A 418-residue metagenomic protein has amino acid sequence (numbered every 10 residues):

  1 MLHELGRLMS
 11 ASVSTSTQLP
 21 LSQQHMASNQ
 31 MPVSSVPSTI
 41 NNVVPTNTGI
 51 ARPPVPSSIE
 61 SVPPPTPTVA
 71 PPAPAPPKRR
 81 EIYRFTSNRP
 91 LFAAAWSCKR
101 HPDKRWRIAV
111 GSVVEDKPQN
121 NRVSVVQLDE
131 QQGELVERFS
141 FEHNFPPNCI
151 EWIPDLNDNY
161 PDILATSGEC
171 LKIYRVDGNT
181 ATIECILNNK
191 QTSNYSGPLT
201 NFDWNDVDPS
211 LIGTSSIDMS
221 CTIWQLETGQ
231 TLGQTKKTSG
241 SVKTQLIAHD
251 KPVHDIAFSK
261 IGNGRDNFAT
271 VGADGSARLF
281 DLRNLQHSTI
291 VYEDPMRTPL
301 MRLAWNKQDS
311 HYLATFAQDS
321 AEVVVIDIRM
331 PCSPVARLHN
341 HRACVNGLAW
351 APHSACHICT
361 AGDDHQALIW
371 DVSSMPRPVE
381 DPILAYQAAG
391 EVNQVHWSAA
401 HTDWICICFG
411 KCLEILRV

Functional and structural regions predicted by a protein language model:
L2-S12, P20-P32, N41, P45-S87 (+2 more regions): Beta-propeller domains
F85-L91, F141-P147, N188-L199, T238-S239 (+5 more regions): WD40/WD-repeat beta-propeller blade N-cap
P90, K104, P146, Y160 (+14 more regions): WD40/WD-repeat beta-propeller blade-loop signature
W96-R105, E151-Y160, F202-P209, A257-R265 (+4 more regions): Loop/turn segments within WD40 beta-propeller blades
S112-V113, T166-E169, T214-D218, Q225-L226 (+5 more regions): Conserved strand-to-loop turn within each blade of WD40 beta-propeller repeats
N120-L128, L171-D177, C221-Q225, A277-D281 (+3 more regions): WD40-repeat beta-propellers
N393-V418: Blade-level signature of beta-propeller repeat domains, shared across WD40, Kelch, NHL, RCC1 and BNR/Asp-box propellers
